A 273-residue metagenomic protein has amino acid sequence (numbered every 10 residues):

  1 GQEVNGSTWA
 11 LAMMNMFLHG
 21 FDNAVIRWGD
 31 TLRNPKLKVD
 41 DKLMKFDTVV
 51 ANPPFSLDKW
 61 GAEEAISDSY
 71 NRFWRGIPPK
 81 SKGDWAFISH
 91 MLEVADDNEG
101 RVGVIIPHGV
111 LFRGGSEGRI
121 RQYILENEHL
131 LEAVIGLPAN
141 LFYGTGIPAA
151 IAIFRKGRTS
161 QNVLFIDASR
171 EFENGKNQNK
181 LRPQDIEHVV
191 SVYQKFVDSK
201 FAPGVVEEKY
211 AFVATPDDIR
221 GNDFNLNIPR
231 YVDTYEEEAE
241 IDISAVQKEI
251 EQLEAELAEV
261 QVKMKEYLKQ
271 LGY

Functional and structural regions predicted by a protein language model:
G1: Conserved SAM-binding loop
V4-L43: S-adenosyl-L-methionine
L43-Y273: A conserved structural/catalytic subdomain of Rossmann-like adenosyl-cofactor enzymes
